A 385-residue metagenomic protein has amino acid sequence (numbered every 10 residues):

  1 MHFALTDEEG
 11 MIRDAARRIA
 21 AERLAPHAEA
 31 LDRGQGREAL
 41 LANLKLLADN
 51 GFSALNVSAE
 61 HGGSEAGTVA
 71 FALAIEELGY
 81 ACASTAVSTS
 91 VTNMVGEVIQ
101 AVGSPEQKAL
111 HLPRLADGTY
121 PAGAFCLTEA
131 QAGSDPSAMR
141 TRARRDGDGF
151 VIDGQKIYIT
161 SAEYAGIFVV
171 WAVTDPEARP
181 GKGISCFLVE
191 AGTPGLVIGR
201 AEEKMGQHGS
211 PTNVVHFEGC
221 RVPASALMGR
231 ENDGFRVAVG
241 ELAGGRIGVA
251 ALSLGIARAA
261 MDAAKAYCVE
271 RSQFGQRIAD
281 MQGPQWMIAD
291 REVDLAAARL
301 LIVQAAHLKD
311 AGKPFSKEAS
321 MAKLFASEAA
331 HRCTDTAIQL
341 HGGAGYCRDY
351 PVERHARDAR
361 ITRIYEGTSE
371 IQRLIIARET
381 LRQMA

Functional and structural regions predicted by a protein language model:
M1-A81, T85, V102-Q107, G118 (+4 more regions): Alpha-helical interface subdomain recognition
A66-G67, D135-S137, S161-G166, P180-G183 (+2 more regions): Short glycine/proline-enriched turns and hinge-like loops at secondary-structure junctions
A86-E106, G133: N-terminal glycine-rich flavin-associated loop
G118-E129: A short, Trp-centered hydrophobic/proline-enriched beta-strand micro-motif
A132-G133, I157-E163, Q207, G244-G248 (+1 more regions): Glycine-rich phosphate/pyrophosphate-binding beta-alpha loops
S134-D135, F150: Hydrophobic, small-residue-rich alpha-helical packing segments that form membrane-like cores
A138, G192-P223: Flexible, small-/acidic-enriched active-site or ligand-binding loops
D153-I198: A short core secondary-structure module
